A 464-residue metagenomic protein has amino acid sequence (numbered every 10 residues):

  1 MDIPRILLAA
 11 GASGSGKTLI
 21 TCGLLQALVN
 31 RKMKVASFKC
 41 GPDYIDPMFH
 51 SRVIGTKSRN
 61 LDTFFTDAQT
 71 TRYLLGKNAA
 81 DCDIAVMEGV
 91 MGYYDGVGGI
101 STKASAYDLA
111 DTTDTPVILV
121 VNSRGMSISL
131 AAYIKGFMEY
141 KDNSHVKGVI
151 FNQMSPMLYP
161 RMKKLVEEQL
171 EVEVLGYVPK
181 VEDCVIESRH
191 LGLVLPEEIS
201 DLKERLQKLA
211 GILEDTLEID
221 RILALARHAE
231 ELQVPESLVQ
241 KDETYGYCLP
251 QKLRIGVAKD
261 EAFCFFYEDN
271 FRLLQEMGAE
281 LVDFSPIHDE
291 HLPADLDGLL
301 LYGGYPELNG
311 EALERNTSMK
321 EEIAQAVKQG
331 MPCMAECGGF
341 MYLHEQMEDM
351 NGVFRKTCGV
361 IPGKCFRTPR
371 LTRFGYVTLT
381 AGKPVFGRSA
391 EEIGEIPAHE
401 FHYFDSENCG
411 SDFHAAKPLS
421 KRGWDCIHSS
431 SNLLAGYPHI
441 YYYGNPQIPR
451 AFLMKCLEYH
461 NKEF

Functional and structural regions predicted by a protein language model:
D2-S15, L19, L25-T113, V121-G148 (+1 more regions): ATP-dependent carboxylate-amine ligase catalytic core
R5, M33-A36, K252-R254, E280 (+1 more regions): Residues that mark the start of a beta-strand
K39, V174-E182, E280-H288: Beta-strand->loop->alpha-helix junctions that form or flank phosphate-binding loops in nucleotide-handling enzymes
A110, D215, C248-Q251, F263-Q275 (+3 more regions): C-terminal and late-domain segments of enzyme folds
T115, V172, K328-P332: A short helix->loop->beta-strand "cap" motif at the edges of active sites that frequently abuts
S127-Y245: Internal gly/pro-rich beta-alpha loop/helix module that stabilizes soluble enzyme cofactors or their anionic handles
E243-Y247, Q251-T317, E321-K328: Phosphate-binding active sites in nucleotide-utilizing proteins
P306-G387: Cysteine-nucleophile active-site neighborhood
